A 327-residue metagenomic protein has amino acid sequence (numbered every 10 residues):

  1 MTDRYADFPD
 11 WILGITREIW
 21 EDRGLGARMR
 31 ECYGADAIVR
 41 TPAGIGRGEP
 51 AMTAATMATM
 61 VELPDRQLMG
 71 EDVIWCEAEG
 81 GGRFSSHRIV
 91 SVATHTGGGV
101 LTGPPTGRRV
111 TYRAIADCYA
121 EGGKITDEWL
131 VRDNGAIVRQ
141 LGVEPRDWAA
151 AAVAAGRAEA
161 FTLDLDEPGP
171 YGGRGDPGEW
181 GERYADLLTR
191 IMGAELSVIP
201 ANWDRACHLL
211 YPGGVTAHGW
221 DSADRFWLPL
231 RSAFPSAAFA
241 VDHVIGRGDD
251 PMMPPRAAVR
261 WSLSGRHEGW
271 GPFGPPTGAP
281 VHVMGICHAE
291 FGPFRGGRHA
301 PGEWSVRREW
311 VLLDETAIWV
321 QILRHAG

Functional and structural regions predicted by a protein language model:
M1-G327: C-terminal and inter-domain tail/linker signature
